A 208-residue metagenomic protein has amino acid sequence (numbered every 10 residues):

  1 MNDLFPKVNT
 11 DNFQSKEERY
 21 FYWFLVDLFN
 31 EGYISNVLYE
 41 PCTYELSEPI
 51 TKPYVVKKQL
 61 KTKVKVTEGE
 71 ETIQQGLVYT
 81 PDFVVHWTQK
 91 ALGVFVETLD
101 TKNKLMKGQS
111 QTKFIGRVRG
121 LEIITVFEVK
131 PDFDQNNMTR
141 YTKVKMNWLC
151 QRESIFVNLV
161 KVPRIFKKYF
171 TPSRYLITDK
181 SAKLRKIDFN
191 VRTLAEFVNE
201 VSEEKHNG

Functional and structural regions predicted by a protein language model:
M1-G208: Electrostatic, structured charged patches in enzyme active sites and in nucleic-acid/phosphate-binding
